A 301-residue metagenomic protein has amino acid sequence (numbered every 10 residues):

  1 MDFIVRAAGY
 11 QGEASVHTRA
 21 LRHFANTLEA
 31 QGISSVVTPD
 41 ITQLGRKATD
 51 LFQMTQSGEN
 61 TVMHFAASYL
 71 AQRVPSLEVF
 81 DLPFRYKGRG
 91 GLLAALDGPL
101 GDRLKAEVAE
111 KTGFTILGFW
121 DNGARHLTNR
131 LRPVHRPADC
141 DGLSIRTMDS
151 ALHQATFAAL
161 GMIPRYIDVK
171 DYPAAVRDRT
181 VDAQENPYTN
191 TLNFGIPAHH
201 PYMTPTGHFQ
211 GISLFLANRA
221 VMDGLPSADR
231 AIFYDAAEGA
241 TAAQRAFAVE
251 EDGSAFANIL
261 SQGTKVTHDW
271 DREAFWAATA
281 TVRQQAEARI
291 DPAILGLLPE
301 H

Functional and structural regions predicted by a protein language model:
M1-G90, A106-E110, F114-H301: N-terminal secretory/targeting leader peptides
L96-E110: Hinge/lid segment of periplasmic solute-binding proteins
